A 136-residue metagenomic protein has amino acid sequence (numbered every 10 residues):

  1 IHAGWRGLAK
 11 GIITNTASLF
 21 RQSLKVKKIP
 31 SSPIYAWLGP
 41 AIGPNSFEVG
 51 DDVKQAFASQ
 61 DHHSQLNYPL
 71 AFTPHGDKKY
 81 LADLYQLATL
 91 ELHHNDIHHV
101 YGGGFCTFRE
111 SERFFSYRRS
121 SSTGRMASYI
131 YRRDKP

Functional and structural regions predicted by a protein language model:
I1-P136: Active-site microenvironment for binding and transforming phosphate-containing groups
